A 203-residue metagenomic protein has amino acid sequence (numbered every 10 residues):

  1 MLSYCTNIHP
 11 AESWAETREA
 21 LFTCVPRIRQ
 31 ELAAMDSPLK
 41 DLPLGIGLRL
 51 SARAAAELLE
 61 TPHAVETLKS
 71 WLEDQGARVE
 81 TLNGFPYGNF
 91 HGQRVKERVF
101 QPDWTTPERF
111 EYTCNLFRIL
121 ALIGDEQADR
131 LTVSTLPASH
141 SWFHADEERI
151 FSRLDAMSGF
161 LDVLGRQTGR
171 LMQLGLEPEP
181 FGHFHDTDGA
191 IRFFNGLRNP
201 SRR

Functional and structural regions predicted by a protein language model:
M1-E19, V25-I28: Boundary/entry segment of secreted carbohydrate-active catalytic domains
L2-N7, L42-L48, V79-N83, D129-T135 (+1 more regions): Hydrophobic faces of well-ordered beta-strands that scaffold small-molecule active sites in alpha/beta enzyme cores
I8-P10, L50-A52, F85-G88, P137-S141 (+1 more regions): Active-site-proximal loop/turn and secondary-structure-junction residues that shape catalytic pockets, frequently
R18, L58-V65, E147, F184-D188: Conserved strand-to-helix beginnings and helix N-cap segments that scaffold or border functional pockets
F22-G45, L59-F85, L120-A128, S158-G169 (+1 more regions): Acidic (Asp/Glu)-rich catalytic clusters
V65-D74, G92-E97, F143: N-terminal accessory alpha/beta regions
A77-P102: A basic- and aromatic-enriched beta-loop-alpha substructure that forms the phosphate/nucleotide- and DNA/RNA-contacting
Q93-R203: Active-site acidic/histidine proton-transfer and metal-coordination neighborhood in alpha/beta enzyme cores
